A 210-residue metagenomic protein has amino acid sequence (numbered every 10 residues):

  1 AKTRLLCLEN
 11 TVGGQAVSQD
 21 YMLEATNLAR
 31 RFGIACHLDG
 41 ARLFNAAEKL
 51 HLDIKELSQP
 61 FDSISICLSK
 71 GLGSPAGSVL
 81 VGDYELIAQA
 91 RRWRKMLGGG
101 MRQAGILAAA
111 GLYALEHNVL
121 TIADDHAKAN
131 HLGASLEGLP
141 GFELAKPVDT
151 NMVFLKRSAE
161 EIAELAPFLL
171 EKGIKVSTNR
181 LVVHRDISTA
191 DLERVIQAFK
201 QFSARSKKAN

Functional and structural regions predicted by a protein language model:
A1-G173, S177-T178, V182-S188, V195-S203 (+1 more regions): Conserved PLP-enzyme active-site core in the AAT-like
